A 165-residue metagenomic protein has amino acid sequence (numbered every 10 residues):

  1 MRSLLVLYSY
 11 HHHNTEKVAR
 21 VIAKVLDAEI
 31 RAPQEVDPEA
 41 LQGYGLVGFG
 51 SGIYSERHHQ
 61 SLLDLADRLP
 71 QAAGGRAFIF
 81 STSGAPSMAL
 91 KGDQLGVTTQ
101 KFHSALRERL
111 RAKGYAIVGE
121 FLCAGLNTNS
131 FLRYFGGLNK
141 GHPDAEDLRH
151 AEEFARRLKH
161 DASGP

Functional and structural regions predicted by a protein language model:
S3-L4, Y10, A23-E29, G43-P165: FMN-binding flavodoxin-like domain, especially the glycine-rich phosphate-binding loop
H12-K17: Short N-terminal binding/cap micro-motifs at the start of the first secondary-structure element
D27-E39: A short, well-structured beta->alpha microelement
